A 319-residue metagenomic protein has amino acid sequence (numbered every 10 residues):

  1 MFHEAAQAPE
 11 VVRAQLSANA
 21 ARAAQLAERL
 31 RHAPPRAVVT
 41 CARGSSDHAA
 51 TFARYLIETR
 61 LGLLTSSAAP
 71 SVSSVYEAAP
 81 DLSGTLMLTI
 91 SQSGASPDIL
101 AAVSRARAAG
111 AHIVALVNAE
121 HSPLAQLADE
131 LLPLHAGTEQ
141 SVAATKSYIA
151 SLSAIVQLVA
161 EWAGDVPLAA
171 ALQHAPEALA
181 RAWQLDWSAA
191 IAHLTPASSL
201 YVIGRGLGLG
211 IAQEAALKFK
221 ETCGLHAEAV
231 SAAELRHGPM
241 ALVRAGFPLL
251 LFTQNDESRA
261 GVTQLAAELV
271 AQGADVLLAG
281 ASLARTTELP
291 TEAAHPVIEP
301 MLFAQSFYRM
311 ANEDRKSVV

Functional and structural regions predicted by a protein language model:
M1-R36, A178-W183: An N-terminal, well-structured beta->alpha segment
Q25, S73-E77, D186-A189, L235-P239: Short acidic active-site motifs
R31-A180, R205, M240, A245-P248 (+4 more regions): Glycine-rich phosphate-binding loops that contact phosphosugars or nucleotide phosphates
L172-H193, V202: Active-site/ligand-binding-proximal alpha/beta "capping" segment
A178-D186, A227-H237: A general structural motif
S188-E214: Charge-patterned, long linear interaction tracts outside catalytic cores
D314-S317: Short, compositionally biased segments
